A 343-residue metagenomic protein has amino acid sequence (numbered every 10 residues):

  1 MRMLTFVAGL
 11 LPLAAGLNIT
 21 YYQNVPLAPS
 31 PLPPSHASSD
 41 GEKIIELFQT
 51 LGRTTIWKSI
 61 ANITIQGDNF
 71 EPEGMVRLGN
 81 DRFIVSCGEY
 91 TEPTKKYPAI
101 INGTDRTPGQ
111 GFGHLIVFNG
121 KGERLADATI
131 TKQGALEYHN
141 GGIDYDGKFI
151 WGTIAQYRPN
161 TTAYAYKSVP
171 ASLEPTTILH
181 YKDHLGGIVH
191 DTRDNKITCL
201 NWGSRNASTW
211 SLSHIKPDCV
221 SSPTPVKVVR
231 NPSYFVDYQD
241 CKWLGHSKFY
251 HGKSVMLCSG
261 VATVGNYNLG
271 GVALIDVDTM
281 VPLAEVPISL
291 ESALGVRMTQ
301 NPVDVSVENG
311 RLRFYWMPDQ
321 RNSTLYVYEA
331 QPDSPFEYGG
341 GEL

Functional and structural regions predicted by a protein language model:
M1-N18: Fungal secretory targeting signals
I19, P34-N69, L125-A128: A short helix->beta-strand "capping" segment at the edge of beta-propeller domains
P26-P29, I60-T104: Beta-strand-rich domains and repeat architectures in extracellular enzymes and scaffolds, especially beta-propellers
W57-Q66, E123-G134, L173-L179, S221-P232 (+1 more regions): A short beta-strand motif characteristic of beta-propeller blades
N69-M75, G134-G142, Y181-T192, S233-S247 (+1 more regions): Repeated scaffold domains used in trafficking and secretory/extracellular systems, primarily beta-propellers
S86-Q110, A155-N160, L257-G270, T324-P332: Short, conserved, GDST-rich strand-edge loop motifs in beta-rich repeat architectures
Y97-G147: Blade-loop segments of beta-propeller domains
S233-A284: Loop/turn-rich, solvent-exposed surfaces of beta-rich toroidal or solenoidal domains
